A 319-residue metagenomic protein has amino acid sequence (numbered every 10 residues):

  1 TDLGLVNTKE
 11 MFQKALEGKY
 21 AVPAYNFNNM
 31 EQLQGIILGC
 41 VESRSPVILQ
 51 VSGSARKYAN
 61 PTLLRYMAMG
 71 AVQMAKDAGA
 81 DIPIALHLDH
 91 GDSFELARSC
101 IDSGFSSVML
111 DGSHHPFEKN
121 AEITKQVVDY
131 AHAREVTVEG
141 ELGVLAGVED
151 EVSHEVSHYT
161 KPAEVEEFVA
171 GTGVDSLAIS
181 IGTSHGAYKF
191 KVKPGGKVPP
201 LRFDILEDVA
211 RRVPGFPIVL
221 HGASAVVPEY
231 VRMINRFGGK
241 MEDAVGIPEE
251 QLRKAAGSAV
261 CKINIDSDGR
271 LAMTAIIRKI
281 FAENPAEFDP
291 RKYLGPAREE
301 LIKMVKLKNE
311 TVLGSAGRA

Functional and structural regions predicted by a protein language model:
L3-P23, E287-F288: Generic N-terminal amphipathic, Lys/Arg-enriched alpha-helix
V6-K14, M30-A55, T62-G79, H90-P217 (+6 more regions): Alpha/beta enzyme core
Y20-N28, A55-R56, K292, P296: A short N-terminal beta->alpha junction/helix N-cap motif
V22-N26, L86-H87, M109, I218-L220 (+2 more regions): Short catalytic-loop micro-motif centered on adjacent basic/acidic residues
L49, R56-N60, L252, C261-K279 (+2 more regions): Shared catalytic-loop signature of beta/alpha-barrel
I84-L88, A275: Glycine-rich nucleotide/cofactor/substrate-binding loop typically near the N-terminus or early in the first domain
G222-A225, V245, I265-D268: Short acidic/histidine-rich active-site segments
I276-A319: Extended, intrinsically disordered, low-complexity segments
